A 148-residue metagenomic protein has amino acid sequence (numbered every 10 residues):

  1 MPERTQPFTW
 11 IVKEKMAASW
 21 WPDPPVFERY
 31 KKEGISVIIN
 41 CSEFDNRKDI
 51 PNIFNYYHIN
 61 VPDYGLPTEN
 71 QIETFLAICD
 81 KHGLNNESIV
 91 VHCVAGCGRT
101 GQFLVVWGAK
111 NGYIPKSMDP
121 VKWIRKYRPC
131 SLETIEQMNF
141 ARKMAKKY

Functional and structural regions predicted by a protein language model:
M1-V90, F103-Y148: Cys-dependent protein tyrosine phosphatase-like superfamily
C93: Short cysteine clusters
G96: Conserved G/P- and acidic residue-centered "switch" motifs that form tight phosphate/ATP-binding loops in soluble
T100: Ser/Thr-glycine-rich phosphate-binding loops at phosphate-binding pockets of nucleotides, nucleotide cofactors
